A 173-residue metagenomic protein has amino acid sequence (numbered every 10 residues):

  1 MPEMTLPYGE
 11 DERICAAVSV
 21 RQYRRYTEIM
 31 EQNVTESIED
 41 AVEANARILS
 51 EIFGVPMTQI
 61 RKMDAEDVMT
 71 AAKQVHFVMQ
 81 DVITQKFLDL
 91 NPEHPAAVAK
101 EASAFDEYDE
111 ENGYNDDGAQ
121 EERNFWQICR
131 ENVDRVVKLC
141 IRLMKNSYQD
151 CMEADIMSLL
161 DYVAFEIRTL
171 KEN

Functional and structural regions predicted by a protein language model:
M1-N173: Charged interaction scaffolds used for protein-protein
